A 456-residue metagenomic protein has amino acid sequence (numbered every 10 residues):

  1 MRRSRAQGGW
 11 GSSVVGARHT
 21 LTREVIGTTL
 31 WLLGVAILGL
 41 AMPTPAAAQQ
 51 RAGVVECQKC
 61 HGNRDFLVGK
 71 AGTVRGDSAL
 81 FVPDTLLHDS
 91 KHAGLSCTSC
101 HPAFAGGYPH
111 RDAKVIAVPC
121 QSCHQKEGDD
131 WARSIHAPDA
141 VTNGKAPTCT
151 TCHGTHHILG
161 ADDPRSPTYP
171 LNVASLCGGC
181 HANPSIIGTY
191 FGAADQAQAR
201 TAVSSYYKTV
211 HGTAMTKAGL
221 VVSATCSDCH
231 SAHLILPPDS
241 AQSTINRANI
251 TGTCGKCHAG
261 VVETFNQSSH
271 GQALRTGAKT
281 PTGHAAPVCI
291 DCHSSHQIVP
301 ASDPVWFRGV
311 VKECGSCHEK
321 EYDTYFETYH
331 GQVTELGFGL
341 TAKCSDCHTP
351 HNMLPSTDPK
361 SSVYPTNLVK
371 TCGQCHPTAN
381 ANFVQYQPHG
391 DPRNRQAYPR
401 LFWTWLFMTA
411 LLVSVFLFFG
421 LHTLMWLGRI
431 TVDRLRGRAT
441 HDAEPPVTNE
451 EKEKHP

Functional and structural regions predicted by a protein language model:
M1-I26: N-terminal secretory signal peptides that target proteins for export/translocation
G9, I26-T28, E451-P456: Residue-level detector of intrinsically disordered/flexible regions characterized by low predicted structural confidence
R18, T22-T29, R400-F407: Structural motif marking the loop-to-transmembrane transition
G27-A41: Bacterial N-terminal signal peptides
T44-P456: Short sequence/structural segments immediately N-terminal
